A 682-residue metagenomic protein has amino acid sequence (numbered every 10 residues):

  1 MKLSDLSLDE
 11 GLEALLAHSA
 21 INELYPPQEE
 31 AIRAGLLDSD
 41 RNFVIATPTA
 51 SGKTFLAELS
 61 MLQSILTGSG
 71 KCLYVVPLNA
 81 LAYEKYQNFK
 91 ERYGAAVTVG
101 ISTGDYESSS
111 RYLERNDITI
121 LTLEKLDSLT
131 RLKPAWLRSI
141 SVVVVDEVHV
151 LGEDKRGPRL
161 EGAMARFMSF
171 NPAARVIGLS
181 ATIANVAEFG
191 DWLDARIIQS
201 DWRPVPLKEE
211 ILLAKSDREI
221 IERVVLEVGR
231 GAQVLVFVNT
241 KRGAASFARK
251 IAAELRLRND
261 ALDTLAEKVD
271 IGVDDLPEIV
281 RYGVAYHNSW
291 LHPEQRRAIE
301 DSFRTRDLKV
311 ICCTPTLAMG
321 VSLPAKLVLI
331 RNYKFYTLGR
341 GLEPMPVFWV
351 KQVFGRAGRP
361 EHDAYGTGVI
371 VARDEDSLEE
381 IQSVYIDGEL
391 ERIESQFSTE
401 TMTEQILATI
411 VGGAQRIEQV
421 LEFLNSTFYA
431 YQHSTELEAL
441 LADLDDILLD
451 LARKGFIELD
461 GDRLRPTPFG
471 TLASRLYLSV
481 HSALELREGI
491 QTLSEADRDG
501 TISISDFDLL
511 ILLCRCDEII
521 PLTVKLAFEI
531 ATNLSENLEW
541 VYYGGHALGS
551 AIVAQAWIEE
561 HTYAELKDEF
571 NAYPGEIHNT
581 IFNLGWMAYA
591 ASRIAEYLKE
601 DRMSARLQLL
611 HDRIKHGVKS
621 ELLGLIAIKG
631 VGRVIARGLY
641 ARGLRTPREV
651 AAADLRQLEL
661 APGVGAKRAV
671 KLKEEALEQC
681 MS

Functional and structural regions predicted by a protein language model:
M1-E30, A34, D38-V44, L257-R281: Helicase-associated low-complexity/disordered flanking segments
N22-F170, A174-T182, V186, G190-L193 (+4 more regions): Conserved P-loop/Walker A NTP-binding site and adjacent catalytic elements of P-loop NTPases
L73-Y74, Y83-Y86, R92-G100, F237-V310 (+2 more regions): Conserved C-terminal RecA-like helicase domain
G100-R111, E124, Y286-R296, T314-L317: Conserved helicase motor
A214-Q233, N239, S246, S302: Conserved interdomain hinge at the start of the Helicase C-terminal
L327, K334-Y336, E343-S383: Conserved segment of the helicase C-terminal RecA-like domain
A364-D445, L622-L623, K629: C-terminal or mid-to-C-terminal helical accessory/interaction module adjacent to the motor/catalytic core
A408, D445-I447, R453-A627: C-terminal helical accessory/scaffold domains
